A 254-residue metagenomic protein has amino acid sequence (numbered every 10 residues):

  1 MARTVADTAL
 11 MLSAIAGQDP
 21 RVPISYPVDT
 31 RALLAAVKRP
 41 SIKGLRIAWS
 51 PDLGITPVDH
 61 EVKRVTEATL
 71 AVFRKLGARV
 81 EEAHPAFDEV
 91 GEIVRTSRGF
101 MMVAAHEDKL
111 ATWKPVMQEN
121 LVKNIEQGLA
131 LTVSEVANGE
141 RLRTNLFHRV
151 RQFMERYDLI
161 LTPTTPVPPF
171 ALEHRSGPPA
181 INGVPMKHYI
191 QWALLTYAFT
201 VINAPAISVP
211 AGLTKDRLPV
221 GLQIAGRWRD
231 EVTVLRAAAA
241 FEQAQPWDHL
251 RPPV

Functional and structural regions predicted by a protein language model:
M1-T69, F87, A244-V254: A short helix-breaking turn/cap at a secondary-structure junction
M11, V72, Y197-T200, D216: Hydrophobic/aromatic ligand-binding patch that stacks against planar heteroaromatic rings of cofactors or nucleotides
M11-R21, P40, S50, T69-V72 (+8 more regions): Change "in soluble alpha/beta enzymes" to "in soluble alpha/beta proteins
I24-V28, V94, N138, F170-W192: Short, surface-exposed loop/helix-turn segments at secondary-structure junctions that function as lids/hinges flanking
L33-V37, V58-H84, H106-T112, V136-Y157: Acyltransferase
A36-P51, S97-R151, P163-P168, L172-H174 (+1 more regions): Short helix-loop capping/hinge segments that flank enzyme active sites or metal/cofactor-binding pockets
M186-V209: Small-aliphatic-rich amphipathic alpha-helix that forms the alpha element of a beta-alpha
V209, L218-R227, V234-L235: Short, well-ordered beta-strand elements
